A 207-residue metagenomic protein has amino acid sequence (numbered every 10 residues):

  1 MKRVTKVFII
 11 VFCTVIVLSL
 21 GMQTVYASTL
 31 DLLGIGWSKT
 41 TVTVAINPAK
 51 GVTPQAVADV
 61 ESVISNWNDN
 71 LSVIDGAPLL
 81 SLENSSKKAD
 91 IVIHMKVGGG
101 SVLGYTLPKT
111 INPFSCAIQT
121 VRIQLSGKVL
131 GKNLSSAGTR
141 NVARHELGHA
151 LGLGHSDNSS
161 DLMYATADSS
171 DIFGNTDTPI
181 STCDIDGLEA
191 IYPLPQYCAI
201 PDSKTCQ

Functional and structural regions predicted by a protein language model:
M1-R3: N-terminal secretory signal peptides that target proteins for export/translocation
T5-Q55, I64, K109-I111, A190 (+1 more regions): Disordered inhibitory propeptide/activation segment of secreted metzincin zinc metalloprotease zymogens, centered on
S19, V142-H145, I180: Residue-level recognition of hydrophobic positions within alpha-helical transmembrane segments
V44, H145-G148, L188: Buried hydrophobic packing residues in well-ordered domains
A49, V97-G98, A167-D168: Residues that form or immediately flank small-molecule/cofactor binding pockets and catalytic motifs
A56-D157: Metzincin-family zinc-dependent endopeptidase catalytic domain
P113-G138, G154-Q207: Metalloprotease/metallohydrolase-associated module, dominated by Zn2+-dependent proteases
